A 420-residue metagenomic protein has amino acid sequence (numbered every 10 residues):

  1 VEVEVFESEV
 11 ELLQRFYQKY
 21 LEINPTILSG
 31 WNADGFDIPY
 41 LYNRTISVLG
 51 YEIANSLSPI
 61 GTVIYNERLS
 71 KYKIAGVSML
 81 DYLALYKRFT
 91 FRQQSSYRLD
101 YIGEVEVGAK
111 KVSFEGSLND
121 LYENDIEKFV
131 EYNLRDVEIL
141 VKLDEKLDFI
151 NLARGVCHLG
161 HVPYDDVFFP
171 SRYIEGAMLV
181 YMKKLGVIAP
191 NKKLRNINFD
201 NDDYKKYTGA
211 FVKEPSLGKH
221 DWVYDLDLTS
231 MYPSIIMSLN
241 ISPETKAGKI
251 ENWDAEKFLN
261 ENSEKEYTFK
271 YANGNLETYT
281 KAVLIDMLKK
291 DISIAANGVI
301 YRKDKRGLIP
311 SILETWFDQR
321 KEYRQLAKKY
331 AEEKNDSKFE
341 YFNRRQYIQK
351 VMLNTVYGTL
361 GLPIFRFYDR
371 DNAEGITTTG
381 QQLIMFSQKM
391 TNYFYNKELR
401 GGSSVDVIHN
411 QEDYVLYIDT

Functional and structural regions predicted by a protein language model:
V1, I285-F365: Active-site cores of enzymes that catalyze phosphoryl transfer or operate on phosphate-rich substrates
E2-Q93: Conserved DEDDh/DEDDy metal-dependent 3′-5′ exonuclease domain
E22-D37, L41, Y82-I174: Acidic, Mg2+-coordinating catalytic module of metal-dependent nucleases/exonucleases that use a two-metal-ion mechanism
N24, Q411-D413, I418-T420: Short Gly/Ser/Thr- and Asp/Glu-enriched loop/turn motifs at secondary-structure junctions
N43, K87, S96-G108, G218-Y224 (+5 more regions): Feature marking long nucleic-acid-engaging regions of large polymerase/nuclease enzymes
L49-L57, N240-E251: Cytochrome P450 catalytic domain signature, combining two hallmark sequence patches
N119-P243, K249-I250, E256, N335-M390 (+2 more regions): Common nucleic-acid-contacting/processivity interface regions adjacent to the catalytic cores of nucleic-acid enzymes
P243-S311: Charge-dense polyanion-binding interfaces
